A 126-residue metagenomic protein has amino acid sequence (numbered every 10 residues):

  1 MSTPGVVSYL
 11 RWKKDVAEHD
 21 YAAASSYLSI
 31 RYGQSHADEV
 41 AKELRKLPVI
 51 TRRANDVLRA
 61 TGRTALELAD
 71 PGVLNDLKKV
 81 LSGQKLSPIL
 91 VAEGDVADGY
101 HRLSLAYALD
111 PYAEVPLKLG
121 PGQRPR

Functional and structural regions predicted by a protein language model:
M1-I30: N-terminal extension/subdomain marker
H19, G83-Q84, D110-P111: Short loop/turn hinge sites at secondary-structure boundaries
Y21-L47: Cysteine-nucleophile protease catalytic domains, especially the papain-like/related folds used in DUB/UBL proteases
K42-E93: Short alpha-helix boundary/capping and kink motifs at helix termini
S87, L103, A113: Glycine-centered loop/turn positions within well-structured domains that cap or flank conserved ligand/cofactor-binding
V91-L109: A sequence-level detector for short glycine-anchored, His/Arg-bearing signature motifs that mark catalytic or binding
A113-G120: Short hydrophobic/aromatic-enriched beta-strand-loop microsegments
P121-R126: Amphipathic, charge-rich alpha-helical segments that serve as recognition/docking helices
